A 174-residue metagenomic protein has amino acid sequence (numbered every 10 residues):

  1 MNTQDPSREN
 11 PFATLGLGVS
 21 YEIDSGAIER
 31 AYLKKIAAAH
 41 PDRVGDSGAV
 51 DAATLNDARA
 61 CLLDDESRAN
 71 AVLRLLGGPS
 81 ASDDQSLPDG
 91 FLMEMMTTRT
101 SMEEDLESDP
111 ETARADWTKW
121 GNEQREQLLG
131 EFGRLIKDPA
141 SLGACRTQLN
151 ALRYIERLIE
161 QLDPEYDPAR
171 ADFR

Functional and structural regions predicted by a protein language model:
M1-R174: C-terminal accessory/regulatory regions appended to core domains
